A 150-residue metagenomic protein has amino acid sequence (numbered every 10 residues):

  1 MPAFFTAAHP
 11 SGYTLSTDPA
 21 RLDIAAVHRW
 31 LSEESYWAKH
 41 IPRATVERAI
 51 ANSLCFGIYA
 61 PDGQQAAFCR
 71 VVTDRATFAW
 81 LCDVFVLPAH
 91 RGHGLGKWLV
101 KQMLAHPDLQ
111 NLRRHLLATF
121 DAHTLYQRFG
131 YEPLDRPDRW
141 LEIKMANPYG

Functional and structural regions predicted by a protein language model:
P2-I41, Y59, G150: Short amphipathic alpha-helix that is part of the acyltransferase structural core
G12, S53, P137-W140: Short hydrophobic/aromatic beta-strand or adjacent loop that forms the aromatic wall/cage of a ligand/substrate-binding
A44-D62, A66-F85: A conserved beta-strand-loop-helix scaffold within acyl/acetyltransferase catalytic domains
V86, V100-M103: Active-site-proximal cofactor/substrate-binding loop regions of enzyme domains
H90-L99: Conserved acetyl-CoA pyrophosphate-binding loop and the N-cap/start of the following alpha-helix in GNAT-like
H93, M145-G150: Accessory recognition modules or surfaces
L109-M145: Conserved active-site alpha-helix within GNAT-family acetyltransferase domains
